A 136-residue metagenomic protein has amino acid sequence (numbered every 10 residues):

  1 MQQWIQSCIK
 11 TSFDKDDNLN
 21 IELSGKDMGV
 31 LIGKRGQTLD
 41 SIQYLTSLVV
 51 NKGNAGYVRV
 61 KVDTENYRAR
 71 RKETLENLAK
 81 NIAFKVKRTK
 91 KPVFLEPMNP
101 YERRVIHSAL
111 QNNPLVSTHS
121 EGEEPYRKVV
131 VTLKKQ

Functional and structural regions predicted by a protein language model:
M1-Q136: RNA-contacting regions in translation and RNA-metabolism proteins, encompassing KH/S1 modules where present
